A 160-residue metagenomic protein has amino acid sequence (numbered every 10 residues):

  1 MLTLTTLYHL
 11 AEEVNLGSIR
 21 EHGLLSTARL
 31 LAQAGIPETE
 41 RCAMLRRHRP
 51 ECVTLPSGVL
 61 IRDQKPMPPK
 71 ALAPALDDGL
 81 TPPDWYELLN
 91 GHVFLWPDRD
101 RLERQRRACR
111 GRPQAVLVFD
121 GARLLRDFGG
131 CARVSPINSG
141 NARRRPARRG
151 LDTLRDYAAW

Functional and structural regions predicted by a protein language model:
M1-H48: Gly/serine-rich nucleotide phosphate-binding loop at the start of the catalytic core of nucleotide/ADP-ribose-handling
M1-T3, E38-L72, D77-V93, P97-W160: Conserved NAD+-utilizing ADP-ribose enzyme module
